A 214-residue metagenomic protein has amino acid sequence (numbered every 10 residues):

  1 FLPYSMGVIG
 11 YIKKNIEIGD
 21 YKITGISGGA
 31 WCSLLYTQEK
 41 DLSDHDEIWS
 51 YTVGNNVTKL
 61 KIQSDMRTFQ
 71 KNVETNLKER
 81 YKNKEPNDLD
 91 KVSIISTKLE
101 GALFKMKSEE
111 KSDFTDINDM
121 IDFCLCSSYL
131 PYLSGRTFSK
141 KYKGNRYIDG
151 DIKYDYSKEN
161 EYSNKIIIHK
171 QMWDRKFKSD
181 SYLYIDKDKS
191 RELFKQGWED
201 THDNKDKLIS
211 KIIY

Functional and structural regions predicted by a protein language model:
F1-T24, L34-Y214: Patatin-like phospholipase
G25, G29: Gly/Ala-rich beta-loop-alpha elbow adjacent to hydrolase catalytic centers
